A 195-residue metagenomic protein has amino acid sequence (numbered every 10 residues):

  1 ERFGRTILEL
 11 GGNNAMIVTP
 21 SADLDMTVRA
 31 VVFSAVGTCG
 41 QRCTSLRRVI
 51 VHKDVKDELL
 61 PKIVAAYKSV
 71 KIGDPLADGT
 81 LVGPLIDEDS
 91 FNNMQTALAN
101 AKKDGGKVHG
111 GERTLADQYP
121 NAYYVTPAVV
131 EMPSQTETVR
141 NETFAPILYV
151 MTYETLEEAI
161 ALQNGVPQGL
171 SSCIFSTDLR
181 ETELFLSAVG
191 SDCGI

Functional and structural regions predicted by a protein language model:
E1-S134, L156-E157, A161-L162: ALDH superfamily catalytic-core signature
I17, K68-K71, D117, N121-I195: Conserved C-terminal structural/oligomerization subdomain of aldehyde/semialdehyde dehydrogenase
